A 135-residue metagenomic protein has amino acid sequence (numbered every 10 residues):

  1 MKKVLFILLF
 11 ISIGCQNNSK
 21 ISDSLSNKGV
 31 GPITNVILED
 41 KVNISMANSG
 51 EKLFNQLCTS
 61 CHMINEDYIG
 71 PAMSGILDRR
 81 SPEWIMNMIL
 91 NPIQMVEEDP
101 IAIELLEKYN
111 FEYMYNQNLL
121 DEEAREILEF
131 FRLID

Functional and structural regions predicted by a protein language model:
V4-S12: Sec-dependent N-terminal signal peptides
C15-S19: Bacterial signal peptide processing site
K20-L53: Electrostatic cytochrome c docking/interface patches
M46, F54-L57, N65, Y113 (+1 more regions): Short pre-active-site segment immediately N-terminal to redox-active cysteine/selenocysteine motifs in thiol-based
A47, E51, M63-N91: Gly/Gly-Pro-rich "capping" loops immediately C-terminal to redox-active cysteine motifs in periplasmic/lumenal
S60: Short, cysteine/histidine-rich loop/knuckle motifs that typically chelate Zn2+
I69-I76, Q94-E123: Axial heme c-ligation environment in periplasmic c-type cytochrome domains
E83-M88, F111-D135: C-terminal capping alpha-helices of c-type cytochrome domains
